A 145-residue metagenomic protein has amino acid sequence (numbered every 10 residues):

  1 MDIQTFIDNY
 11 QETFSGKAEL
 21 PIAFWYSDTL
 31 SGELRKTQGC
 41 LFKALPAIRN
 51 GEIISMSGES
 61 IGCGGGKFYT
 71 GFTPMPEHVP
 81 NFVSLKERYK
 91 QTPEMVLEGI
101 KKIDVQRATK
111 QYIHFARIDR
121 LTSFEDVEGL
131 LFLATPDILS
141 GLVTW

Functional and structural regions predicted by a protein language model:
I3-W145: Acidic, serine/proline-rich low-complexity intrinsically disordered regions
